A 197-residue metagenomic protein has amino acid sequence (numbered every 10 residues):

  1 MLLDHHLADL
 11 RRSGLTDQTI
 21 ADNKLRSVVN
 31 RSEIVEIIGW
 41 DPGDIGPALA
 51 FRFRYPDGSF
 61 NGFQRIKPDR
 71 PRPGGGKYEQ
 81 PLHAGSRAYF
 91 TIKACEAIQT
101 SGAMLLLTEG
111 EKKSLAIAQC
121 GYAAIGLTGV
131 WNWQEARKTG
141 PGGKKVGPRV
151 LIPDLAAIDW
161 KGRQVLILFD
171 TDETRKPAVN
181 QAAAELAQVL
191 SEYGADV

Functional and structural regions predicted by a protein language model:
M1-F53, E185-D196: Short, small/acidic-rich helices and loops at N termini and domain boundaries of DNA replication/processing enzymes
I37-Q164: Phosphate-handling DNA/RNA-contact segment within nucleic-acid enzymes
K138-V197: Modules that initiate DNA replication and primer synthesis
